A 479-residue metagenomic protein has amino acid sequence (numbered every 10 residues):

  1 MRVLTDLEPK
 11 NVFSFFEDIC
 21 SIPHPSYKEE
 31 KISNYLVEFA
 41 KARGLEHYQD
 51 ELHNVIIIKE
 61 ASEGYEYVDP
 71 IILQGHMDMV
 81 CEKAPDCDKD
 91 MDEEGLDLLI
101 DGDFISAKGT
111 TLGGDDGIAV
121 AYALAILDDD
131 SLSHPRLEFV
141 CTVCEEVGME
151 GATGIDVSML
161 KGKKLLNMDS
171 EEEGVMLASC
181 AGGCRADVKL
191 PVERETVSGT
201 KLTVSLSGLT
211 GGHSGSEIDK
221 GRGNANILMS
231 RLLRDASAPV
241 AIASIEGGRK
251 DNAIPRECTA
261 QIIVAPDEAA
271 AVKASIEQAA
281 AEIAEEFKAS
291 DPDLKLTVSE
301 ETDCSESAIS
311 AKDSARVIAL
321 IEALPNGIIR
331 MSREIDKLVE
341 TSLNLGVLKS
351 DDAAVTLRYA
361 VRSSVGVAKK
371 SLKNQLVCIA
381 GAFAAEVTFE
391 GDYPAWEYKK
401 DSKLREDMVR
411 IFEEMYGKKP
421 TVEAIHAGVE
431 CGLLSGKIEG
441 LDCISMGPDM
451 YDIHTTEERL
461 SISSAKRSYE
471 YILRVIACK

Functional and structural regions predicted by a protein language model:
R2-F104: Acidic/His- and Gly-rich active-site-bordering loop/insert found across diverse amide/peptide-bond hydrolases
P9-V12, R333, E340-A353, A360 (+1 more regions): Zn-dependent metallopeptidase/amidohydrolase metal-coordination segment
E17-S21, T259-Q261, K295-A308, G346 (+2 more regions): A short beta-alpha structural unit
Y65-V147, A152-K163, S198-K201, A311-A315 (+3 more regions): Active-site metal-coordination/substrate-binding segment of hydrolases, especially metallo-dependent peptidases
H134-A225, L233: Fold-level recognition of mixed alpha/beta catalytic cores in primary-metabolism enzymes, strongest
S158, G221-S237, E268-A269, D313-E322 (+5 more regions): His/Asp/Glu-rich mid-to-C-terminal helical/loop segments that flank catalytic regions of hydrolases
E195-G199, I218-E246, A253, I263-S342: Acidic-enriched catalytic cores of C-N bond-cleaving enzymes acting on peptides and small amides
E217, N224-I245, Y398-L441: Active-site-adjacent substrate-binding region of metalloamidase/peptidase-like peptide-processing proteins
